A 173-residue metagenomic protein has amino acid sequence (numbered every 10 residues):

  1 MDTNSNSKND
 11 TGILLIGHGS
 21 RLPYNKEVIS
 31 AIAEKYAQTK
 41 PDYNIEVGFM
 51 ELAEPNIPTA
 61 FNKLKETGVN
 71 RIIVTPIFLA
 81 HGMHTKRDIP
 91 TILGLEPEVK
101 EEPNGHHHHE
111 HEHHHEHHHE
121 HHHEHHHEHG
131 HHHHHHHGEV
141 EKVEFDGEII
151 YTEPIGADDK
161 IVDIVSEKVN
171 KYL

Functional and structural regions predicted by a protein language model:
M1-L173: Active-site-proximal alpha-helix that buttresses catalytic centers in soluble enzyme cores
